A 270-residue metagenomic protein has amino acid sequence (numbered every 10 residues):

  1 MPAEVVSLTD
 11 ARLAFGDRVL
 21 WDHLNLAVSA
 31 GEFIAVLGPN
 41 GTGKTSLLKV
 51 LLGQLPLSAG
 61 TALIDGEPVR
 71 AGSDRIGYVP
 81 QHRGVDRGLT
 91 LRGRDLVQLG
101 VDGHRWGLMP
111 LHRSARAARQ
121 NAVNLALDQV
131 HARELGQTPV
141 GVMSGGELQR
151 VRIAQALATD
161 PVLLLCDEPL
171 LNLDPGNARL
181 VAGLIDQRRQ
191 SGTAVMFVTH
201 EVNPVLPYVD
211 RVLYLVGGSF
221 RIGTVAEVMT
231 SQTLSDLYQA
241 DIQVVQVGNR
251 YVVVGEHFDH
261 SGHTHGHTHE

Functional and structural regions predicted by a protein language model:
L52: Helix-to-loop junction immediately C-terminal to a conserved catalytic motif
G60-G72: Conserved ABC transporter NBD signature motif
S114-L135: Conserved ABC ATPase "signature" region
P139-M143, E147: Conserved ABC ATPase signature
L164-E168: Catalytic Walker B motif of ABC-type/P-loop ATPase nucleotide-binding domains
T199-H200: H-loop/switch region of ABC-family ATPase nucleotide-binding domains
S231, L237-E270: ABC ATPase nucleotide-binding domains
